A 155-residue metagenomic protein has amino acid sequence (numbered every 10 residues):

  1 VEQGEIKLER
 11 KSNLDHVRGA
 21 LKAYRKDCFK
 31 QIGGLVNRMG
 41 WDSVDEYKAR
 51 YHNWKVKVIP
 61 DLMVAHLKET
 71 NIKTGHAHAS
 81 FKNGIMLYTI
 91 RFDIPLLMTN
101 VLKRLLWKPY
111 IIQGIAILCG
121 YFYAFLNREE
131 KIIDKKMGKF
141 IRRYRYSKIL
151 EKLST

Functional and structural regions predicted by a protein language model:
V1-E9: Conserved donor NDP-sugar-binding/catalytic core segment of glycosyltransferases
L8-L14, I32-G33: Short helix/strand-bridging catalytic loops that position acidic/His residues to coordinate divalent metals and engage
D15, K22, K57, Y88: Residues that recognize and position ribonucleotide moieties
H16, V36-N37: Residue-level marker of alpha-helix boundaries and capping positions
R18-G33: Conserved nucleotide-sugar donor-binding and metal-coordinating catalytic region shared by glycosyltransferases
C28-Q31, R38-H66: A short, conserved alpha-helix in the catalytic core of glycosyltransferases
I72-T74: Outer-membrane beta-barrel translocator/channel fold
A79-T155: Non-catalytic, C-terminal membrane-associated alpha-helical segments of glycosyltransferases
